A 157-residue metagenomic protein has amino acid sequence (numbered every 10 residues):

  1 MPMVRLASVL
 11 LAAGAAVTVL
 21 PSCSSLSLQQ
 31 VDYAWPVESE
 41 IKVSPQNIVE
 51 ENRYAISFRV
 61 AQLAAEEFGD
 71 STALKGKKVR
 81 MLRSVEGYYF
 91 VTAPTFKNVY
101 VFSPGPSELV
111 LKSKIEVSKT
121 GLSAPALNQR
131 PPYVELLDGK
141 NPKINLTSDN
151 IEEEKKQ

Functional and structural regions predicted by a protein language model:
M1-S24: Sec-dependent bacterial lipoprotein signal peptides
V17-V37: Bacterial Sec signal peptide processing site at the extreme N-terminus
V31-R53: Post-signal peptide N-terminal segment of mature Sec-exported envelope proteins
E51-E67, V110-S118, E153-Q157: Beta-propeller fold detector
A73-L82, S118-Q129: Repeated scaffold domains used in trafficking and secretory/extracellular systems, primarily beta-propellers
E86-Y88, R130-P132: Short coil/turn segments that connect the beta-strands within blades of beta-propeller domains
V91-T95, E135-K140: Conserved beta-strand positions in repeat-built beta-propeller and related beta-rich domains
S103-S107, T147-N150: Short loop/turn segments that connect beta-strands within beta-propeller blades
